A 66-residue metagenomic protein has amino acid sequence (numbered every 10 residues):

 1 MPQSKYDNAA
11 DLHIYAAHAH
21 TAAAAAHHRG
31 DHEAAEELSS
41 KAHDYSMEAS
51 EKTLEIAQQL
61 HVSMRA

Functional and structural regions predicted by a protein language model:
M1, S63-A66: Short intrinsically disordered terminal tails
M1-A10: Short, charge/polar-rich alpha-helical segments
I14, H18-T21, A25-S63: Short, charge-rich amphipathic interface segments used for partner binding and complex assembly
